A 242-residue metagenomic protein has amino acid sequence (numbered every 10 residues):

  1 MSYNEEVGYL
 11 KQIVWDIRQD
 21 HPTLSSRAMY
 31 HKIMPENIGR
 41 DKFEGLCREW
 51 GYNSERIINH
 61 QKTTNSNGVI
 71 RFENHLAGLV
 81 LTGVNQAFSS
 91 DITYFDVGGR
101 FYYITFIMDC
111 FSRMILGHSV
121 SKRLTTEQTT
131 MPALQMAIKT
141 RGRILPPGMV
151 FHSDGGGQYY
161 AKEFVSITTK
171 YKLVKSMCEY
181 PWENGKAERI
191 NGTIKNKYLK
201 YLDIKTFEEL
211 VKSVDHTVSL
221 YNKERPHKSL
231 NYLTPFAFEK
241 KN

Functional and structural regions predicted by a protein language model:
M1-G83, Y180, T234-N242: Basic, flexible linker segments flanking DNA-binding modules in nucleic acid-interacting mobile-element proteins
R56-Q61, V120, F151-G155, T169-K186 (+1 more regions): RNase H-like polynucleotidyl transferase catalytic core
G78-L116, R123-E127: An active-site-proximal beta-strand-loop segment
S119-I144: Active-site beta-loop-alpha junctions of metal-dependent nucleic acid enzymes, especially the RNase H-like/DDE
I144-Y159, N184, L233: Acidic/histidine-rich, metal-coordinating catalytic segments
K162-V165, T169-Y171, T193-N242: C-terminal domain-tail junction helix/linker
